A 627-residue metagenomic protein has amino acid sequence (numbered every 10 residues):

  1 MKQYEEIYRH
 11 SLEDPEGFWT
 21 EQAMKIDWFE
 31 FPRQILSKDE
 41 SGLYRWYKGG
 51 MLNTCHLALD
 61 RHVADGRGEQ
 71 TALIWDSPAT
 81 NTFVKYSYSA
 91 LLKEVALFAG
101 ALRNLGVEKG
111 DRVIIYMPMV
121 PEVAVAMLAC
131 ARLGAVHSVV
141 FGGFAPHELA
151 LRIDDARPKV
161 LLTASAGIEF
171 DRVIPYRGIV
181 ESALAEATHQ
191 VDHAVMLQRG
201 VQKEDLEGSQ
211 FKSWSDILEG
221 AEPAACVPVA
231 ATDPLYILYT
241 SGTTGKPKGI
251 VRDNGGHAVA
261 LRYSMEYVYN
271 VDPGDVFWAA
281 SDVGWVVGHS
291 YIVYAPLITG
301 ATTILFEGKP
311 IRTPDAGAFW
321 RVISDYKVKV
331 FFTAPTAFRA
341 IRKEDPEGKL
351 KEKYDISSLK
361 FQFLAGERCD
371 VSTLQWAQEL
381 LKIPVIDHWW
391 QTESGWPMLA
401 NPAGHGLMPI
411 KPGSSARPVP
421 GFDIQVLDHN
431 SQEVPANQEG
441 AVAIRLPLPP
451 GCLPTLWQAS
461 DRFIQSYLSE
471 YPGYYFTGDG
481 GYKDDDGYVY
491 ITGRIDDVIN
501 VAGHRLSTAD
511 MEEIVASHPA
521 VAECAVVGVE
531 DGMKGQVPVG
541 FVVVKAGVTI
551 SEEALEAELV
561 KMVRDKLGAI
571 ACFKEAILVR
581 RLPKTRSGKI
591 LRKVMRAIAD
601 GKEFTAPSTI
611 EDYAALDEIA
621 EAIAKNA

Functional and structural regions predicted by a protein language model:
M1-Y86, A90-K93, L97, L184 (+3 more regions): N-lobe entry segment of adenylate-forming
C55, L73-L128, A145-A150, L206 (+2 more regions): Conserved AMP-binding/adenylate-forming core of the ANL superfamily
E69-T71, A194-L197, V201, L206-Y239 (+4 more regions): Conserved pre-ATP/AMP-binding loop-to-beta segment of ANL
L128, R132-D216, P335: Structural core segment of the AMP-binding/adenylate-forming
V140-A166, V180, S324, F331 (+8 more regions): AMP-binding/adenylate-forming catalytic core of the ANL superfamily
A258-V276, V286-K329, K343-L350: Conserved AMP-binding/adenylation subdomain of ANL enzymes
A301, K329-T333, R342-P409, D423 (+1 more regions): Gly/Ser/Thr-rich phosphate-binding loop
R417-G421, Q432-Y467, L506, E603-F604: Conserved ATP/PPi-binding loop(s) of AMP-dependent carboxylate-activating enzymes
